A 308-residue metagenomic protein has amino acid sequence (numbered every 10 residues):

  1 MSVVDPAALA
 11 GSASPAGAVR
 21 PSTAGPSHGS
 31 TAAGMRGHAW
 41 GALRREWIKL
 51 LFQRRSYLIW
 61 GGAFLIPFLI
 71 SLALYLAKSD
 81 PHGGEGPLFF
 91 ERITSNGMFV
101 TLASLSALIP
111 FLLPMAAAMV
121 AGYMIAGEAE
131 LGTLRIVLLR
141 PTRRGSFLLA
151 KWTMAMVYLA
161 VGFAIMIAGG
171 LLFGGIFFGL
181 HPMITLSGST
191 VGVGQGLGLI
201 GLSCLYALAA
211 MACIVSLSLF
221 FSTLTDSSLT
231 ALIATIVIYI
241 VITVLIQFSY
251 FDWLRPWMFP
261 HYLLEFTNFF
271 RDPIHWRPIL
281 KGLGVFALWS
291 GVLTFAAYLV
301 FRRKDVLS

Functional and structural regions predicted by a protein language model:
S2-S22, L224, G284-S308: Junction motif at the cytosolic side of a transmembrane helix
S2-V4, G17-F64, S227: Aromatic- and glycine-rich beta-strand/loop motifs that create alpha-glucan
V3-G11, G17-P21, G25-A33, L65-G122 (+3 more regions): Secretory targeting signals
A63-P67, A155, I236-I240, S290: Residue-level recognition of pore/gate-forming positions within transmembrane alpha-helices of multi-pass
L69-D80, T225-P260: Transmembrane helix segments
A117-A121, L134, G169, L217 (+4 more regions): Hydrophobic/aromatic residues in alpha-helical transmembrane segments
A118-I136, T142, W152: Transmembrane helix boundary and interhelical loop/hinge segments in multi-pass membrane proteins
S146-L148, F301: Alpha-helix N-cap/helix-start motif at helix boundaries, enriched for small hydrophobics
